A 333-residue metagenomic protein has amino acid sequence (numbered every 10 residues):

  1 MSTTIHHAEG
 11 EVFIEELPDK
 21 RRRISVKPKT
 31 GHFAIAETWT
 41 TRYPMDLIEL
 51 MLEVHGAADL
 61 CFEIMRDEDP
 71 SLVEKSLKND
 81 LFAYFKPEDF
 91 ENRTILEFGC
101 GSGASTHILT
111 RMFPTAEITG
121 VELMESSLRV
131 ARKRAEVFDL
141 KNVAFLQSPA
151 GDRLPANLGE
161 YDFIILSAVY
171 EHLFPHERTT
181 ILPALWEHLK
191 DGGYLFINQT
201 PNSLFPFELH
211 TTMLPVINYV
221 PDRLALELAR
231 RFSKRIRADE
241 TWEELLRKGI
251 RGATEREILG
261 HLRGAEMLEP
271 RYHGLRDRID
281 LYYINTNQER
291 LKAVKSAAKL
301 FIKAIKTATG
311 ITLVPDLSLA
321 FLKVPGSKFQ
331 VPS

Functional and structural regions predicted by a protein language model:
H55-L77: Class I SAM-dependent methyltransferase Rossmann-like catalytic core, especially the SAM/SAH-binding loop
L72-E91: Conserved alpha-helix/loop element of class I SAM-dependent methyltransferases that forms part of the SAM/SAH-binding
G101: Conserved glycine-rich SAM-binding loop
A104, I108-M112, A116-K141, Q147-G151: Class I SAM-dependent methyltransferase SAM/SAH-binding core
I165: A conserved beta-strand element that flanks and buttresses the S-adenosyl-L-methionine
T179-D191: A short glycine-rich, Lys/Arg-flanked "PGG" loop and its adjoining helix->strand segment in the class I
F196-R223: Conserved class I S-adenosyl-L-methionine
L246-R251, E255-F329: A C-terminal cap/extension of S-adenosyl-L-methionine-dependent methyltransferases that defines the acceptor-substrate
